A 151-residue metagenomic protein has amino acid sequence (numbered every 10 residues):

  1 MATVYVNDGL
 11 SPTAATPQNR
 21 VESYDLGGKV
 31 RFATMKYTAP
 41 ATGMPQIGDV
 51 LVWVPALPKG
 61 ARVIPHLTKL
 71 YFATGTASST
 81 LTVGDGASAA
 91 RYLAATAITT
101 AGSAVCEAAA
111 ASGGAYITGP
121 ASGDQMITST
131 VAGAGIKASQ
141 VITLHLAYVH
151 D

Functional and structural regions predicted by a protein language model:
A2-D151: Surface-exposed, low-hydrophobicity beta-strand/loop segments enriched in small/polar/acidic residues
